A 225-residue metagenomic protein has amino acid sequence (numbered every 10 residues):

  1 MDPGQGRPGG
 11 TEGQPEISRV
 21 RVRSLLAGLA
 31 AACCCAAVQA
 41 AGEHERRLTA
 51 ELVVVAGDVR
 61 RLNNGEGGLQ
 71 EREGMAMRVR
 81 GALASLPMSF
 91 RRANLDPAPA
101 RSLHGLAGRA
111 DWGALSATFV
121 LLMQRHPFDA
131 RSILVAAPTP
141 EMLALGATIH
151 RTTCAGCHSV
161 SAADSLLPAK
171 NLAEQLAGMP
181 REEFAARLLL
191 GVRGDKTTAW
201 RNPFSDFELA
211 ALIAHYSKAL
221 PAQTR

Functional and structural regions predicted by a protein language model:
Q14-L26: Bacterial N-terminal signal peptides that target proteins for export
L26-C34: Bacterial N-terminal signal peptides
A41-E66: Short terminal alpha-helical segments
G42-E43, N63-A76, A93, A98-S102 (+2 more regions): Axial heme c-ligation environment in periplasmic c-type cytochrome domains
G81-S89, S102-D129, R201-R225: C-terminal capping alpha-helices of c-type cytochrome domains
A117-I149: Electrostatic cytochrome c docking/interface patches
T139-V160, L190: Sequence/structural segment immediately N-terminal to covalent heme-attachment motifs in c-type and related
S159-L190: Gly/Gly-Pro-rich "capping" loops immediately C-terminal to redox-active cysteine motifs in periplasmic/lumenal
